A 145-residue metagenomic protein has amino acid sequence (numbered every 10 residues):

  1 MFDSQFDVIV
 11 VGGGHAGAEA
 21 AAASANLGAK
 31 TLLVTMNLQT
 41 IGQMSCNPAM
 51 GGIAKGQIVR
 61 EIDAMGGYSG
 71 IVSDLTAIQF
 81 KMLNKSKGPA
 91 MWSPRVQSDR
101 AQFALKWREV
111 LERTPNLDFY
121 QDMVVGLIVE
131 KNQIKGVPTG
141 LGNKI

Functional and structural regions predicted by a protein language model:
F2-A16: Beta1/beta-strand and adjacent pyrophosphate-binding region of the FAD-binding site in flavoprotein oxidoreductases
Q5, A22-Q133, T139-N143: Conserved N-terminal/central alpha/beta ligand/cofactor-binding core
